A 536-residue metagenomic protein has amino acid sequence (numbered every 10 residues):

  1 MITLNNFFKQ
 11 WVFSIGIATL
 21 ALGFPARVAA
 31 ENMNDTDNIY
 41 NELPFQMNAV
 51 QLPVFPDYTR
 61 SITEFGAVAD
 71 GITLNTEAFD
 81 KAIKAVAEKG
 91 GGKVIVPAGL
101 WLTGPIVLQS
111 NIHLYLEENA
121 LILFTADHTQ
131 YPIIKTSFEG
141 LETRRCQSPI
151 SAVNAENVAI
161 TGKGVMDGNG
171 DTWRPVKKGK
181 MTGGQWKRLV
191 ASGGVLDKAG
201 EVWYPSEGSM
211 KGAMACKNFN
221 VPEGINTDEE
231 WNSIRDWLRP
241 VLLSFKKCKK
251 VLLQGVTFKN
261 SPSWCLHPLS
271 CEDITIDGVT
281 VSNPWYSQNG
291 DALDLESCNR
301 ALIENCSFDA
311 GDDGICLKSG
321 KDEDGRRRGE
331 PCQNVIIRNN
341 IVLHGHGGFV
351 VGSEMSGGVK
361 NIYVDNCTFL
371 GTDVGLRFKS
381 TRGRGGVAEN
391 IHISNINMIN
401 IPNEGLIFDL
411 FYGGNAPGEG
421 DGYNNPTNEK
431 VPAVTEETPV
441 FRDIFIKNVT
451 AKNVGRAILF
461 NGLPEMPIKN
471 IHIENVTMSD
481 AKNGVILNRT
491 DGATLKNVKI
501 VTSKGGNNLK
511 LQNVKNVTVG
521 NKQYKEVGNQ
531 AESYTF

Functional and structural regions predicted by a protein language model:
I2-I95, L100-T257, S263, D277-V279 (+8 more regions): Extracellular "leader-to-stem" segments immediately downstream of a signal peptide or signal-anchor in secreted/lumenal
G71, R235, F245, P268 (+8 more regions): Residue-level marker of regulatory loop/turn positions in helix-turn-helix DNA-binding domains and in histidine
G91, P105, T125-A126, C146 (+13 more regions): Short glycine/acidic-rich loop motifs that flank beta-strands on beta-rich extracellular proteins
V96, L108, L116, F124 (+21 more regions): Extracellular beta-strand solenoids
L100, S270-E272, T280, S319-K321 (+4 more regions): Active-site-proximal loop/turn and secondary-structure-junction residues that shape catalytic pockets, frequently
I106-Y115, L269, G357, G385-G386: Short, surface-exposed basic-aromatic patches at helix termini and helix-loop junctions that form
E118-N119, E156-G164, K249-K259, E272-P284 (+11 more regions): Right-handed parallel beta-helix
G375-N395, N400-F536: Extracellular beta-rich repeat passengers
